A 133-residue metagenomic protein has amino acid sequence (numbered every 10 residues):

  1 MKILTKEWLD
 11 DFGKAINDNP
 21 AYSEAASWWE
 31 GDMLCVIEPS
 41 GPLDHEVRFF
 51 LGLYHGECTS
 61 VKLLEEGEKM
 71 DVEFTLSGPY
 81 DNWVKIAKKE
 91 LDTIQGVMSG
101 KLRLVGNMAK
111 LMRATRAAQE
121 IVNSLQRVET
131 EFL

Functional and structural regions predicted by a protein language model:
M1-L133: Feature captures hydrophobic
